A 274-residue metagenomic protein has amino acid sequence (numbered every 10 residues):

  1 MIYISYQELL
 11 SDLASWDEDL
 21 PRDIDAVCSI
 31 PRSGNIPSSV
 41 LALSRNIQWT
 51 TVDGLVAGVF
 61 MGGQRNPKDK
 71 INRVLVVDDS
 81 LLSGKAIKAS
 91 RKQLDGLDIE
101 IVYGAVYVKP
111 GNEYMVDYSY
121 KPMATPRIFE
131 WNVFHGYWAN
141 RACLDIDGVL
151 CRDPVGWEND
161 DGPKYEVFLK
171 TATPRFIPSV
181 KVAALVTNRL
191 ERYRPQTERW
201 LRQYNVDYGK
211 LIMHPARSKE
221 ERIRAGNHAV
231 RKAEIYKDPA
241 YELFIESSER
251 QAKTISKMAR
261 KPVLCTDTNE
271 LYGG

Functional and structural regions predicted by a protein language model:
M1-C143, V149-A172, R192-P195, R199 (+3 more regions): PRPP-associated nucleotide enzymes
D23-V27, V182-L185, A240-L243: Short active-site oxyanion
W49-T51, I101-Y103, L211, F244 (+1 more regions): Conserved beta-strand scaffold positions in the cores of enzyme catalytic domains, especially in NTP/NDP-utilizing
D53, A105, T187, I212-P215: Residue-level recognition of beta-strand->loop/alpha-helix junctions
V74-D78, A184-N188, E242-S248: Acidic beta-strand-to-loop metal/phosphate-binding motif
G104-V106, P239-G274: Acidic, Mg2+-coordinating phosphoryl-transfer loop and its flanking beta/alpha structural elements, shared across
F176-E198, I212: Substrate-recognition element of Asp-dependent hydrolases with the DxDx(T/V) motif
R194-Y241: Substrate-recognition "cap/lid" segment bordering the active-site pocket of phosphatases
